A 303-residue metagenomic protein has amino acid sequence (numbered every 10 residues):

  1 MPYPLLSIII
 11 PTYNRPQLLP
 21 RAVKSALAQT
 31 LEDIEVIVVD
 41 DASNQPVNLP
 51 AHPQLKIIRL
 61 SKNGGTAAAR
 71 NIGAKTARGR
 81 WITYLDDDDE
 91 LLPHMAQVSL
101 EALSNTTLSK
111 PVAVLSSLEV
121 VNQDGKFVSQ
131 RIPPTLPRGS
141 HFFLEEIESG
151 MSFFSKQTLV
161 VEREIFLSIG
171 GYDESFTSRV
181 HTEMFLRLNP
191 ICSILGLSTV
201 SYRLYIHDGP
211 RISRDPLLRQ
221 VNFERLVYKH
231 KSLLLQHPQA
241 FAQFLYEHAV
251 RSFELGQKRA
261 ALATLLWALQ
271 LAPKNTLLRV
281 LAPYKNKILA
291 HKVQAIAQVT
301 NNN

Functional and structural regions predicted by a protein language model:
M1-Y3, Y205-N303: C-terminal subregions of glycosyltransferases and related glycan-biosynthesis enzymes
P4-S7, S25, E35, E183: Cell-envelope/extracellular polymer assembly enzymes that use nucleotide-activated donors
L6-L18, A22, Q29-T30: A conserved hydrophobic helix/loop-capping motif in glycosyltransferases and polysaccharide synthases
V23-R59: Acidic donor-binding segment of Leloir-type glycosyltransferases
L60-A77: Glycine-rich, basic loop-to-helix element that forms the pyrophosphate-binding segment of sugar-nucleotide handling
A68, A96-I165: Flexible acidic/His/Gly-enriched loops in nucleotide-sugar-dependent glycosyltransferase catalytic domains
I82: Short aromatic/hydrophobic "clamp" motif used to bind/position activated sugar donors
P137-F223: Conserved nucleotide-sugar donor-binding catalytic segment
